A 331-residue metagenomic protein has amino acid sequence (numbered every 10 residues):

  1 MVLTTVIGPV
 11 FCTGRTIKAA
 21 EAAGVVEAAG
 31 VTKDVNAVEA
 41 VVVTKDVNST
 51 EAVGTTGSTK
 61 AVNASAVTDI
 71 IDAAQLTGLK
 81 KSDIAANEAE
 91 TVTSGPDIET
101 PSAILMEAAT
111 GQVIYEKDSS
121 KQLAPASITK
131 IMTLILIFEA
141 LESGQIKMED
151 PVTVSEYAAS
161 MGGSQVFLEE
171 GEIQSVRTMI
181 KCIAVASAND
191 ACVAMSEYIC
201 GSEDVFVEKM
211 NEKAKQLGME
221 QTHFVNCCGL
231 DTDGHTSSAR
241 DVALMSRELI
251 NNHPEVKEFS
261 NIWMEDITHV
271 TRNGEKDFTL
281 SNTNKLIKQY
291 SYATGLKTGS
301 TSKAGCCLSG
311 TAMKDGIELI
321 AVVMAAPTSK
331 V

Functional and structural regions predicted by a protein language model:
M1-A29, V35-A40, V47-T50, T56: Gram-positive cell-envelope targeting signals
T4-T5, P9, V42, P125 (+14 more regions): Functionally constrained cores in energy, signaling, and assembly domains
V6-V26, K60-V92, T100-S102, M106-Y115 (+3 more regions): Structured C-terminal helix/loop/strand segments within mature extracytoplasmic catalytic/sensor domains
A20, T68-R240, R247-N251: Active-site-adjacent loops and short helices of periplasmic peptidoglycan-processing enzymes
E27, A40-V42, A52-G54, V113 (+3 more regions): A ubiquitous, low-specificity "background" feature that marks scattered single residues across proteins without
V35, V47-T50, I104, I137 (+3 more regions): Exposed boundary/loop context
T44-K45, A61: Compositionally biased, low-complexity segments
M219-H223, C227, D231-V331: Domain-terminus/edge residues, biased toward the C-terminal soluble/receptor-binding domains of extracytoplasmic
